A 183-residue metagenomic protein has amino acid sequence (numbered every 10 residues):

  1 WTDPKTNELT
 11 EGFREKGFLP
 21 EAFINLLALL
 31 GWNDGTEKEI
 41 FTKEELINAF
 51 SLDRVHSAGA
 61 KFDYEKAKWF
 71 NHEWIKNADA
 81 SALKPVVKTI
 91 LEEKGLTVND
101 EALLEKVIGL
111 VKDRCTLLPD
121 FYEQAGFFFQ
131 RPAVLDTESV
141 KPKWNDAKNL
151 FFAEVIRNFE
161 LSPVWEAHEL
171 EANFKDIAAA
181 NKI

Functional and structural regions predicted by a protein language model:
W1-I183: Conserved nucleotide- and phosphate/pyrophosphate-binding catalytic cores in adenylate/nucleotidyl-handling enzymes
